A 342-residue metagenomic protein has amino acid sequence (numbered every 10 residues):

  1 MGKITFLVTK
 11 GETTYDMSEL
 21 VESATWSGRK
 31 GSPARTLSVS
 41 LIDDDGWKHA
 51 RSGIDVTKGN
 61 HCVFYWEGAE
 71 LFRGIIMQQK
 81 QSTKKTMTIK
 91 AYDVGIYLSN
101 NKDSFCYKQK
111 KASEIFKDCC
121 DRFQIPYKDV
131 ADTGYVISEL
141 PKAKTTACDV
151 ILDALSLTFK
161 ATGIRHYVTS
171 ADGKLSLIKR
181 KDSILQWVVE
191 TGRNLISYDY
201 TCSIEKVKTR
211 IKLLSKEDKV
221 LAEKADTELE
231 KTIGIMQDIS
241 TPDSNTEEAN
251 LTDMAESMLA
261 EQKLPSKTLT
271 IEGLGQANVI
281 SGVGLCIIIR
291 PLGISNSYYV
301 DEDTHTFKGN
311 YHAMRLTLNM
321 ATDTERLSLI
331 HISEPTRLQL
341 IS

Functional and structural regions predicted by a protein language model:
M1-Y97, L185-S197: Assembly/oligomerization scaffold segments
G2-G11, L152, S156, I164-E261 (+3 more regions): Acidic, small/polar-enriched beta strand-loop surface segments
S23, E70-I75, T88, K102-S104 (+3 more regions): Well-ordered beta-strand positions in beta-sheet-rich domains
G31-W47, T86-G95, L213, P265-G273 (+2 more regions): Oligomerization/assembly interface segments of phage tail-like spikes and tubes
H49-N60, N101-K108, V283-I287, S328-L329 (+1 more regions): Extended Gly/Ser/Thr-rich low-complexity repeat segments, especially those forming or decorating extracellular
T83-C202: Charged- and aromatic-enriched interaction segments used to assemble and dock large macromolecular complexes
F123, Y127-K128, E325-L329, S333: Intrinsically disordered, low-complexity terminal/linker regions enriched in Pro/Ser/Gly and acidic residues
I330-S342: Single conserved hydrophobic/aromatic residue that forms the stacking wall/gate of nucleotide- or nucleobase-binding
